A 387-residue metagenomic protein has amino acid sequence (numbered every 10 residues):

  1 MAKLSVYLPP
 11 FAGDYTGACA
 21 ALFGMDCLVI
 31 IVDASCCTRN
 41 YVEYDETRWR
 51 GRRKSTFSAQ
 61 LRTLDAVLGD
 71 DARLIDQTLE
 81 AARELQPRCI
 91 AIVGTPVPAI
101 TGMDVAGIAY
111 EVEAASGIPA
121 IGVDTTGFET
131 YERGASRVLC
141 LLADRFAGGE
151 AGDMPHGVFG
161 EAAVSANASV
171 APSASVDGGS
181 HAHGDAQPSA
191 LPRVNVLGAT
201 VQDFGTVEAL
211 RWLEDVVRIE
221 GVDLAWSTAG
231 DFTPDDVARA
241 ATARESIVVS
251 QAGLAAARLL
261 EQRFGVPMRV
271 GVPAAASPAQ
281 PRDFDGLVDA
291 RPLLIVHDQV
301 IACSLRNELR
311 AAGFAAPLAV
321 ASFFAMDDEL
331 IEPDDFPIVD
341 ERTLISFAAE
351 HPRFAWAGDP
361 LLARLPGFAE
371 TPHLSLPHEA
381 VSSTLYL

Functional and structural regions predicted by a protein language model:
M1-L387: An N-terminal assembly and electron-transfer interface module characteristic of large anaerobic redox and radical
